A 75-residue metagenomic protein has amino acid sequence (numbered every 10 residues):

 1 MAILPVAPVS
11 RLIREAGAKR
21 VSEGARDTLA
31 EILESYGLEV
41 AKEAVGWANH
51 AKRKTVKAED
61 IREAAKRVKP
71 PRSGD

Functional and structural regions predicted by a protein language model:
M1-D75: Terminal helix-to-tail segments of small alpha-helical proteins
